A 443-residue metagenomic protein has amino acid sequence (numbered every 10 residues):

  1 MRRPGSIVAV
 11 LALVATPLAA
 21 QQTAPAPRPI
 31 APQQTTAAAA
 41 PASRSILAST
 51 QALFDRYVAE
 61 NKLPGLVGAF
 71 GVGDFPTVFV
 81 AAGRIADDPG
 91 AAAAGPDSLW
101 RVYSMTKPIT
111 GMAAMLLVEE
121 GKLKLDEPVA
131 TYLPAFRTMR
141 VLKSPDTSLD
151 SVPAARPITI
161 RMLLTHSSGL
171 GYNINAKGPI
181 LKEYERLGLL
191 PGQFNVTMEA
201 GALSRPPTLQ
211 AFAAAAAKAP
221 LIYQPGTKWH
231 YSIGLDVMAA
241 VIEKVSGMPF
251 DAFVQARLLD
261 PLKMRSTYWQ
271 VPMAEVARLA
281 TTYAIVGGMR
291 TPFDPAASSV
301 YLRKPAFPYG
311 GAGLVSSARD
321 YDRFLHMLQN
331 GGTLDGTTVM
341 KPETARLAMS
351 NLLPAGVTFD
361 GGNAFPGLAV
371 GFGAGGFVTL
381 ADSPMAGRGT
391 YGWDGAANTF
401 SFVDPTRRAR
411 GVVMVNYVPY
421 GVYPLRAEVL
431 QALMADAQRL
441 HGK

Functional and structural regions predicted by a protein language model:
M1-V8: Bacterial N-terminal signal peptides that target proteins for export
A15-P17: N-terminal signal peptide c-region/cleavage motif recognized by signal peptidases
A20-A48, A52: Compositionally biased, proline/threonine/alanine/serine-rich low-complexity intrinsically disordered stretches
P41-R101, K122-K124, T138-P145, G387 (+1 more regions): Short, conserved catalytic-motif segment at the N-terminal edge
F54, D74-P76, W100-V129, T138 (+3 more regions): Active-site SXXK
V67-A69, R101, M162-T165, H230 (+3 more regions): Structural recognition of the beta-strand scaffold that forms the well-ordered cores of secreted hydrolase catalytic
R140-M385: Short, surface-exposed loop or secondary-structure junction motifs that flank catalytic or metal-binding residues
G392-K443: Structured C-terminal helix/loop/strand segments within mature extracytoplasmic catalytic/sensor domains
